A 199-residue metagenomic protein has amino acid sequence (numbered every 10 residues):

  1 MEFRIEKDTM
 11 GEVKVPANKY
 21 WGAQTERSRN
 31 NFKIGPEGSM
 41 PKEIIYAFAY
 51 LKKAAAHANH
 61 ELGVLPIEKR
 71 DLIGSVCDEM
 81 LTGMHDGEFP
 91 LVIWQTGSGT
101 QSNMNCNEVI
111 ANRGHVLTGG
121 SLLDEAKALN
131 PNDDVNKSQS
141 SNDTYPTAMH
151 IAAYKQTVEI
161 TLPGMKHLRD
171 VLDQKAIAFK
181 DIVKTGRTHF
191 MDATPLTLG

Functional and structural regions predicted by a protein language model:
M1-G199: Conserved, well-structured ligand/cofactor-binding cores
